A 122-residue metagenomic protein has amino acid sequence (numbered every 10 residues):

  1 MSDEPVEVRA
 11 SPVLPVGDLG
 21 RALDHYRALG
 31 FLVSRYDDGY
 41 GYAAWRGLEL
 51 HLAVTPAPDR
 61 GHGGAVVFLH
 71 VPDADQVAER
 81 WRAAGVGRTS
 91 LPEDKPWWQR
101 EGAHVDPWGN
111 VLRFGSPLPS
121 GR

Functional and structural regions predicted by a protein language model:
M1-P5, A84-R122: Vicinal oxygen chelate
M1-R21, A65-V67, G115-R122: N-terminal beta-strand motif that seeds the catalytic metal site of vicinal oxygen chelate
V6-R9, V13-L50: Core segments of cupin and vicinal oxygen chelate
R9-G17, Y42, A57-A84, R100-V105: Vicinal oxygen chelate
A22-R27, W81, D106-G109: Conserved active-site tyrosine of GNAT-family acetyltransferases
L32-A65, V111-S116: Conserved short beta-strand elements that form part of the metal-binding/catalytic scaffold of enzyme active sites
D37, D73, K95-P96: Short beta->alpha connector loops
